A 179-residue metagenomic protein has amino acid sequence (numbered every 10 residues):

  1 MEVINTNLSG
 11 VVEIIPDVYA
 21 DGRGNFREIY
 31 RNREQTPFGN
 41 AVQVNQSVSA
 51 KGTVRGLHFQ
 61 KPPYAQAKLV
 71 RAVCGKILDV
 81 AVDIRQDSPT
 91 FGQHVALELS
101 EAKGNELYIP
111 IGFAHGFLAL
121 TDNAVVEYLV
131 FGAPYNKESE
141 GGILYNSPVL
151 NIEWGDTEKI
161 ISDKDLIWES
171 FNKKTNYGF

Functional and structural regions predicted by a protein language model:
M1-A102, T121-N123, Y128, A133-F179: Non-catalytic, conserved peripheral segments adjacent to functional cores
L107, H115-L120: Short beta-strand His + acidic residue motifs that chelate non-heme Fe in jelly-roll/DSBH and cupin folds
